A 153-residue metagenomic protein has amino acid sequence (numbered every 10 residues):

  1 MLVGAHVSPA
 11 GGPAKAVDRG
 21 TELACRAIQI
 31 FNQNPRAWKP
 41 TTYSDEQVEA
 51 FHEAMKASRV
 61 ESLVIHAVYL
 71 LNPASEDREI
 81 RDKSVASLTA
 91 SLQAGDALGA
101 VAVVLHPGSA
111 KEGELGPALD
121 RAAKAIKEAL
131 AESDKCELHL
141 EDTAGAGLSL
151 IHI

Functional and structural regions predicted by a protein language model:
M1-A67, L71-L92: N-terminal pre-domain/capping segments
I30, L63-A67, A100-P107, L138-L140: Short beta-strand segments at enzyme active-site cores
K56-R59, L130-C136: Short helix-capping segments at alpha-helix termini
N72-P73, V104-L115, L138-S149: Active-site-proximal beta-alpha loop/turn segments in soluble metabolic enzymes
L88-L130: Hydrophobic alpha-helical segments and helix pairs
I151-I153: Conserved small/polar residues in nucleotide/adenosyl-binding loops
